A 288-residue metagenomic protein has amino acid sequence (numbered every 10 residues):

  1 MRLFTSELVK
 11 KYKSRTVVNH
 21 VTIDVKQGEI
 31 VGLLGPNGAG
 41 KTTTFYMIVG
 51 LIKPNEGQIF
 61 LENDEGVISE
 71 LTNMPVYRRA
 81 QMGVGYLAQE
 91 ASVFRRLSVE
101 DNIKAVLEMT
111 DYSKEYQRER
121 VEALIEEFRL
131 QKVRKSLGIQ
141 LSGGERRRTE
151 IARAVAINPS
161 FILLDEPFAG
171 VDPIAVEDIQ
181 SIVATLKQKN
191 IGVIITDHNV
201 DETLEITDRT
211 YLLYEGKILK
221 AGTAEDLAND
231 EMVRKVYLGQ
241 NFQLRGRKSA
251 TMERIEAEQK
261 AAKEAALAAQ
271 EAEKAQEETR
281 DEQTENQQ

Functional and structural regions predicted by a protein language model:
L34-P36: The feature captures the beta-strand-to-loop junction immediately N-terminal to the Walker
V49: Helix-to-loop junction immediately C-terminal to a conserved catalytic motif
Q58-R79: ABC ATPase NBD Q-loop/coupling interface
E115-V133, Q180-A184: Conserved ABC ATPase "signature" region
L137-L141, E145: Conserved ABC ATPase signature
N158: Conserved catalytic motifs of ABC-family nucleotide-binding domains
I162-E166: Catalytic Walker B motif of ABC-type/P-loop ATPase nucleotide-binding domains
